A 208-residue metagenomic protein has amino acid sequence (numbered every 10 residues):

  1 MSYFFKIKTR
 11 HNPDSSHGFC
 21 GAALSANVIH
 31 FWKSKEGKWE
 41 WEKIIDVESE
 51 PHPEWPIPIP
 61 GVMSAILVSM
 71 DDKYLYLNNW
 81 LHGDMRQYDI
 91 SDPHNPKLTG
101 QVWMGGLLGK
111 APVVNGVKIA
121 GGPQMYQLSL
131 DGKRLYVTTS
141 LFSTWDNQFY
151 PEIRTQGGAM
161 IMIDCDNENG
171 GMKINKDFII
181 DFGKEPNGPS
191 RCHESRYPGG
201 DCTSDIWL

Functional and structural regions predicted by a protein language model:
M1, K38-I59, T99-K118, N175-L208: Surface-exposed loop and turn segments in beta-propeller and other repeat-based domains that flank or scaffold
M1, V68, M160-E168: C-terminal accessory/interaction regions of large nucleic acid-associated machines
M1-Q87, S91-P93: Beta-propeller domains
Y3-R10, D14, L75, N79 (+1 more regions): Repeat-solenoid scaffold signature
F5-D14, P58-D71, G121-L130, G188-L208: Structural signature of eukaryotic scaffold interfaces centered on beta-propeller domains
C20-G21, V28-F31, T138-G157: Short, conserved, GDST-rich strand-edge loop motifs in beta-rich repeat architectures
H30-I44, Q87-T99, Y150-E152, M162-N175: Short loop/turn segments immediately following beta-strands, especially the blade-tip and inter-blade linker loops
S64-L128: C-terminal structural cap/anchor segments
